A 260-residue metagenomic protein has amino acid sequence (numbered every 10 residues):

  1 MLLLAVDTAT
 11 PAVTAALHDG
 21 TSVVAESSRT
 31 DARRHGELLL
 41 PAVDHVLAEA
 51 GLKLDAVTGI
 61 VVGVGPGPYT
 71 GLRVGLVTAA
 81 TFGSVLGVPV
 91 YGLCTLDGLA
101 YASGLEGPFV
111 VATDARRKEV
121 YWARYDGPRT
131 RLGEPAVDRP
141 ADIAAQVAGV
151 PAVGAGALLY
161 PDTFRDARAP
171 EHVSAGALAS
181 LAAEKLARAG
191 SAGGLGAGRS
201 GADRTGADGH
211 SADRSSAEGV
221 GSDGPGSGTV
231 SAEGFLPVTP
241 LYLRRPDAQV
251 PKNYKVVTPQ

Functional and structural regions predicted by a protein language model:
M1-V64: N-terminal beta-alpha supersecondary unit
S22, R34, P89-S174, R188-G190 (+2 more regions): Surface "functional belts" at beta-alpha junctions
T30-L38, Y69, R73, V77-A80 (+2 more regions): Residues at secondary-structure transition points
V46-A50, V85, S103, L178-L186: Stable alpha-helical structural segments in soluble proteins, enriched in small hydrophobic residues
G59-V90: DPxDG-like acidic metal-binding loop motif
A169-G194, G226-Q260: Acyltransferase
A187-E233: Intrinsically disordered, low-complexity terminal tails and inter-domain linkers enriched for S/T/G/P/D/E
